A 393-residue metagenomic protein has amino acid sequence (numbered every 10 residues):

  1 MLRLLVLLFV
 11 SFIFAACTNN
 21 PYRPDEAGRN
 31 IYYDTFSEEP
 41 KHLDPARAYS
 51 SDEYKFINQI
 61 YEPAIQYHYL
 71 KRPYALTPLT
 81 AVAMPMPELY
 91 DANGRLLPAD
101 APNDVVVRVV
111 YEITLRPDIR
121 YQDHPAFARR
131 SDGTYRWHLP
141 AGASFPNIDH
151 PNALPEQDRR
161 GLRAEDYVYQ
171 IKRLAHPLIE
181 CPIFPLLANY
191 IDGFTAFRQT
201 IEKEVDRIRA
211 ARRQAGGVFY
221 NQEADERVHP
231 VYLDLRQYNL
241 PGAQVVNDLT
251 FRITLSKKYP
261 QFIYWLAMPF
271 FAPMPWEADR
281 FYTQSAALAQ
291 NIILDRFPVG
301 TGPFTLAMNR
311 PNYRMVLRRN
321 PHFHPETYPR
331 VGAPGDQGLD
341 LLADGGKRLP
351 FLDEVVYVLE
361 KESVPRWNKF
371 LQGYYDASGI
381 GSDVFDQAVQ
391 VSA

Functional and structural regions predicted by a protein language model:
A15-A16: C-terminal motif of bacterial Sec signal peptides marking the signal peptidase cleavage site
G28-E39, V82, V109-I113, Y167 (+5 more regions): Short, well-ordered beta-strand elements
N30, Q387-A393: Ligand-binding "clamshell"
T35-N103: N-terminal lobe/hinge region of extracytoplasmic solute-binding protein
H68-K71, T195, Q199-T250, T254-V356 (+1 more regions): Gly/Pro-rich hinge or "lid" segments in bacterial periplasmic/extracellular proteins
A83-Y190, E204, R252, R366-K369: Aromatic- and charge-enriched surface segment that lines or borders ligand/interaction sites
H124, V364-Y375, Q390-V391: Short helices/loops that flank or line small-molecule/ion binding pockets
L249-F251, L371-I380: Alpha-to-beta junction loops
